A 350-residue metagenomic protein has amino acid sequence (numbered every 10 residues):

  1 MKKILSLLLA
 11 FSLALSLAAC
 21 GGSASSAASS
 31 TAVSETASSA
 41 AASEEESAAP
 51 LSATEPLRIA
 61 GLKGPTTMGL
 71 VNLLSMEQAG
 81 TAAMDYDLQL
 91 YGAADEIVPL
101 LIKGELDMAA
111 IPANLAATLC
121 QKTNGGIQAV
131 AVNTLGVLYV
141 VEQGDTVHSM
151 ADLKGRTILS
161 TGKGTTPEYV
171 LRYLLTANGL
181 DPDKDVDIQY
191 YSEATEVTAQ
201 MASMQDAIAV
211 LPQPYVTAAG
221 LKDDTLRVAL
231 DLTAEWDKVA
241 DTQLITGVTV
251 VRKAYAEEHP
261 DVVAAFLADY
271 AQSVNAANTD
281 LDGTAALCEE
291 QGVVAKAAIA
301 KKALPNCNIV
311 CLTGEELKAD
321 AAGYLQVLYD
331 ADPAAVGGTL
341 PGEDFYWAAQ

Functional and structural regions predicted by a protein language model:
M1-A18: Sec-dependent bacterial lipoprotein signal peptides
A18-T31: Bacterial lipoprotein signal-peptidase II cleavage site
V33, E44-D183, I188-Y190, A207 (+2 more regions): Short, glycine-/small- and polar/acidic-enriched structural segments that line small-molecule recognition paths
N72-L74, L138-S149, L244-V262, T313: A bilobed periplasmic-binding-protein/Venus flytrap-type ligand-binding module shared by bacterial periplasmic
E77-D85, G155, A234-T242, I309-K318: Short, solvent-exposed loop/beta-turn-alpha elements that line the ligand-binding surface or hinge of extracytoplasmic
N114-L115, T123, E196-L287: Pocket-lining segment of extracytoplasmic ligand-binding domains
A256-A331: Secondary-structure end/capping motifs
A322-Q350: Conserved C-terminal helix/tail region of periplasmic/extracytoplasmic solute-binding proteins
